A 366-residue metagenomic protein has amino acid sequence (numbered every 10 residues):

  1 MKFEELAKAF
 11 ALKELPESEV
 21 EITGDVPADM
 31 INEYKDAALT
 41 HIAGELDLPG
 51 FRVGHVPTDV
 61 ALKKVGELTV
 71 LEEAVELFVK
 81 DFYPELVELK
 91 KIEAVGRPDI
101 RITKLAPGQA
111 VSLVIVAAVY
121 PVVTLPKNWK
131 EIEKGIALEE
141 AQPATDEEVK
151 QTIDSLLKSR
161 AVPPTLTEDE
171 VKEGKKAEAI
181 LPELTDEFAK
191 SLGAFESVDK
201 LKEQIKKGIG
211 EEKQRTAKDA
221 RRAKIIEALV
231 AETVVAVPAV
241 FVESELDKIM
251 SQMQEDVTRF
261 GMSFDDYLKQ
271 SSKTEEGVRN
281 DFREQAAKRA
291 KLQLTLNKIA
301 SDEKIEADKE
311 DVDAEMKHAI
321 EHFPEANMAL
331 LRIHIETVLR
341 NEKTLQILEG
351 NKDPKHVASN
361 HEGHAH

Functional and structural regions predicted by a protein language model:
M1-H366: FKBP-type peptidyl-prolyl cis-trans isomerases
